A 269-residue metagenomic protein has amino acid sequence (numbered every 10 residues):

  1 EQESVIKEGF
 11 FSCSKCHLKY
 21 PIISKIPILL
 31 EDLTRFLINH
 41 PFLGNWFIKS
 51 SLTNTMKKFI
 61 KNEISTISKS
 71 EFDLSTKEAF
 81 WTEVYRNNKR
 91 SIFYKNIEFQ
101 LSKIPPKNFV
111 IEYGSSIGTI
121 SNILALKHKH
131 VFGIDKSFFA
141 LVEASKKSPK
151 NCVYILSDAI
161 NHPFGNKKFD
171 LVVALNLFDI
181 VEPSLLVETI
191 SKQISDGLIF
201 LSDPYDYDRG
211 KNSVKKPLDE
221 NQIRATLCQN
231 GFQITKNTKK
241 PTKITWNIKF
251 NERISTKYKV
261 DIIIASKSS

Functional and structural regions predicted by a protein language model:
E1-S70: N-terminal auxiliary segments of SAM/dcSAM-dependent transferases
R86-K107: Conserved alpha-helix/loop element of class I SAM-dependent methyltransferases that forms part of the SAM/SAH-binding
K107-S116: Conserved class I S-adenosyl-L-methionine
I117-N161: Class I SAM-dependent methyltransferase SAM/SAH-binding core
V173: A conserved beta-strand element that flanks and buttresses the S-adenosyl-L-methionine
I180-I190: A short, conserved alpha-helix within the catalytic core of class I
G197-D206: Conserved beta-strand signature within the Rossmann-like core of class I S-adenosyl-L-methionine
N212-K236: Conserved Class I S-adenosyl-L-methionine
